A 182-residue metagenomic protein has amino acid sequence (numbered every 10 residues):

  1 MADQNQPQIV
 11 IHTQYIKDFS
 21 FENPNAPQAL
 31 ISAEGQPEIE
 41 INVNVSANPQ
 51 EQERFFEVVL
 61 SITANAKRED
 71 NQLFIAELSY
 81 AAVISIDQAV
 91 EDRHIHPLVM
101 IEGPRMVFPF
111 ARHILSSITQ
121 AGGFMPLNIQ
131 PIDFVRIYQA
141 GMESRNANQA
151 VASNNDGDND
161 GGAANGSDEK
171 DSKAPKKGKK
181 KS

Functional and structural regions predicted by a protein language model:
M1-M106, R112-S182: N-terminal intrinsically disordered, cationic/polar leader segments that include organellar targeting peptides
